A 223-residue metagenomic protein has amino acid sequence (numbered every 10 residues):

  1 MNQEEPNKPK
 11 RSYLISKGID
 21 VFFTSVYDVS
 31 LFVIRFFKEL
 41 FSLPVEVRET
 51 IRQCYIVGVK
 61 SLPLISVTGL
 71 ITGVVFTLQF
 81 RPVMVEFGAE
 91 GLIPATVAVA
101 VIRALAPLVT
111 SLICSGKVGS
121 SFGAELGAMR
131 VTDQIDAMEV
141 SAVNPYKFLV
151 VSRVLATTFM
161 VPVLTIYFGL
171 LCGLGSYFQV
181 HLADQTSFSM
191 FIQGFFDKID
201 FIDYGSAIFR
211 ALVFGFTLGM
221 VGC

Functional and structural regions predicted by a protein language model:
E4-R48: Short, membrane-interfacial amphipathic segments enriched in basic
S30-P44, V75-M84, Q179-A183, G222-C223: Structural signal for alpha-helical transmembrane segments and their membrane-water exit/capping regions in multi-pass
V47-I51, E90, P94, S111 (+5 more regions): Alpha-helical membrane-protein architecture signal
Y55-V109, I113: Active-site cofactor/substrate anionic-group-binding motifs, chiefly glycine- and Lys/Arg-rich phosphate-binding loops
G58, L62, S66, L105 (+2 more regions): Selective transmembrane-helix segments that form parts of the transport pathway or gating/packing helices in multipass
V74, L78, A100-E125, P145 (+6 more regions): Mid-bilayer segments of alpha-helical transmembrane spans in multi-pass integral membrane proteins that mediate
Q79-I102, L170-F209, V221: Membrane-interfacial helix-loop-helix connectors in multipass membrane proteins
L126-V151: Short cytoplasmic-facing helical segments at TM-TM junctions of multi-pass membrane proteins
